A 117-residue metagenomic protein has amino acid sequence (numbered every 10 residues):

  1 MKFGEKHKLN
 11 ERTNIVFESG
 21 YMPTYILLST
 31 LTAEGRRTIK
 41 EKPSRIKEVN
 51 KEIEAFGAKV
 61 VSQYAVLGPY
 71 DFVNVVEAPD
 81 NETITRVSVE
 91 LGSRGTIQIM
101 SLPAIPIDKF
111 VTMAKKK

Functional and structural regions predicted by a protein language model:
R12-K117: A compositional/biophysical signature of low hydrophobicity enriched in polar/charged and small residues
